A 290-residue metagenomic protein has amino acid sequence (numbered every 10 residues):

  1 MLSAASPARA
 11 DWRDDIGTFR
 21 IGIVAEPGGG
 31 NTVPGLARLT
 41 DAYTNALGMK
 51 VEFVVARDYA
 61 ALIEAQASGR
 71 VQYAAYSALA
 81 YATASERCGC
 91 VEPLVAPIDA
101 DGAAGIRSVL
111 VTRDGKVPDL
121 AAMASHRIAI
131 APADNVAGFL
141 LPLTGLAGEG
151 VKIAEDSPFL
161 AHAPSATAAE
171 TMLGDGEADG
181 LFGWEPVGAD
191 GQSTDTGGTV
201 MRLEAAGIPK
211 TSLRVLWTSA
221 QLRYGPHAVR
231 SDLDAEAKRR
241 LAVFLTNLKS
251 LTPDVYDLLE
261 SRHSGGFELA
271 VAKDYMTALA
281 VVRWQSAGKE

Functional and structural regions predicted by a protein language model:
L2-R9: C-terminal segment of classical bacterial N-terminal signal peptides
A10-A82: Extracytoplasmic small-molecule ligand-binding "clamshell" domains of the periplasmic binding protein/Venus flytrap
W12-R38, V229-E290: An extracytoplasmic/periplasmic, membrane-proximal ligand-sensing/linker region
V24-A25, R107-V117, S219-E236: A bilobed periplasmic-binding-protein/Venus flytrap-type ligand-binding module shared by bacterial periplasmic
Q72-Y73, P93, D179-G180: Short, Asp-centered acidic motifs that coordinate Mg2+ and/or phosphate in catalytic or ligand-binding sites
C90-A103, S212-T218: A structural signal for short loop-to-beta-strand junctions that line the ligand-binding cleft of periplasmic/secreted
V111-P132: Flexible hinge/capping segments at coil-to-helix
R127-D234: Pocket-lining segment of extracytoplasmic ligand-binding domains
